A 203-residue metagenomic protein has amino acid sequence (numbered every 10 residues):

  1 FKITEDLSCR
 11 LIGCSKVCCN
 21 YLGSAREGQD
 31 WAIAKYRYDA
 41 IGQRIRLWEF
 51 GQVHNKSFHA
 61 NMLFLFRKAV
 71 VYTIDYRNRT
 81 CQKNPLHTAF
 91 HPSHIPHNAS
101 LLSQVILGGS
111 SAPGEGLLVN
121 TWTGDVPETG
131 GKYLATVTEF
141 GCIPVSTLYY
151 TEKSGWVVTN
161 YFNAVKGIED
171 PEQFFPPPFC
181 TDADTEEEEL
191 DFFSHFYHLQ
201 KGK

Functional and structural regions predicted by a protein language model:
F1-R37, G42-W48, V71: A short, Trp-centered hydrophobic/proline-enriched beta-strand micro-motif
F1-S8, I95-L107, A112-L118, E128-K132 (+1 more regions): Non-transmembrane domains of secretory- and envelope-associated proteins
T4, C9, G13-C14, F66 (+3 more regions): Disulfide-bonded cysteine motifs in exported proteins
L11, K16, N20, T73 (+3 more regions): Disulfide-rich extracellular modules and peptides
C18, G23-G28, T80, T88-S93 (+2 more regions): Extracellular/mature segments of secreted proteins
Y21-L22, F50, I74, N84 (+4 more regions): Small disulfide-bonded, cysteine-rich extracellular recognition modules and tandem repeats
Y21-R26, R46-Q52, V119-P127, V145-T151: Short beta-strand segments that buttress and anchor functional surface loops
A32-S100, Y149-N163: An acidic-aromatic
